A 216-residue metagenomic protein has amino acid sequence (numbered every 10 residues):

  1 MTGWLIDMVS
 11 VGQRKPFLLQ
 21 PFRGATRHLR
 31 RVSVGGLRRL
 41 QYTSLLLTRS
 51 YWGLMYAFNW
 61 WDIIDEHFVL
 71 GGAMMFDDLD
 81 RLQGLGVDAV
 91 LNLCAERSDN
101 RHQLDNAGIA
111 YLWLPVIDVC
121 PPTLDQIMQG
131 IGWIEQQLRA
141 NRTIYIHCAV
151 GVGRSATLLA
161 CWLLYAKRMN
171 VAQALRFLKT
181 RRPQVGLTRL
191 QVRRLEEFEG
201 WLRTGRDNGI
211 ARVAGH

Functional and structural regions predicted by a protein language model:
M1-G53, R212-H216: Non-catalytic regulatory/accessory regions that flank a structured catalytic core
Q13, F22, L29-R30, N141 (+4 more regions): Short, intrinsically disordered low-complexity segments
L54-I144, L164-E197, R203: Cysteine-based protein phosphatase catalytic domain of the PTP/DSP
N141-A160: A phosphate-binding catalytic loop at a beta-strand-loop-alpha-helix junction that coordinates phosphoryl groups
G200-H216: C-terminal domain-closing interface element
